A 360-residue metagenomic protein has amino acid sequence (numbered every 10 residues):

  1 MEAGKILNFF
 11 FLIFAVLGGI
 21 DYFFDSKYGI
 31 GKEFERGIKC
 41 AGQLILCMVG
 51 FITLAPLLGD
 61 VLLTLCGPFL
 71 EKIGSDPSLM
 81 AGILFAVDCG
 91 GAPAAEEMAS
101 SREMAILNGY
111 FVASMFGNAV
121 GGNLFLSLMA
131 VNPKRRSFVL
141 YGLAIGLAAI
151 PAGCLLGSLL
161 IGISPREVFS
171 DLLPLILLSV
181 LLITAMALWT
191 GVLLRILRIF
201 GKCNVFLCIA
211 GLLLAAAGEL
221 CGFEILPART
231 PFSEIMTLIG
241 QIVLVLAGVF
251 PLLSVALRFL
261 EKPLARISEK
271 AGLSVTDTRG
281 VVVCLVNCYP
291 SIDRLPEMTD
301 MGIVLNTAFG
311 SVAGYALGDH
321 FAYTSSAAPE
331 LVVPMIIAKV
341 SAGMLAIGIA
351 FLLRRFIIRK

Functional and structural regions predicted by a protein language model:
M1-L7, E35, E71, I163-P174 (+3 more regions): Interfacial loop-to-helix junctions that mark the boundaries of transmembrane helices in multi-pass membrane
K5-F14, L57-L58, G82, M104-N118 (+2 more regions): Structural signature of hydrophobic alpha-helical transmembrane segments
F9-E96, W189-L197, L214-T299: Membrane-embedded alpha-helical segments and adjacent helix-loop junctions characteristic of multi-pass solute
F23-I30, L128-K134, L156-P165, T184-L197: Membrane-water interface regions at transmembrane-helix termini and the short interhelical loops of multi-pass membrane
E35-C40, S137-I145, I196-F206, A308-G310: Cytoplasmic-side transmembrane-helix entry/capping segments in multi-pass membrane proteins
A105-L155, S179, V286-K360: C-terminal transmembrane helix pair
I150-A187, L353-I357: Glycine-rich, aromatic-bearing surface loops/beta-hairpins
V168-C221: Loop-centered beta-sheet repeat module
